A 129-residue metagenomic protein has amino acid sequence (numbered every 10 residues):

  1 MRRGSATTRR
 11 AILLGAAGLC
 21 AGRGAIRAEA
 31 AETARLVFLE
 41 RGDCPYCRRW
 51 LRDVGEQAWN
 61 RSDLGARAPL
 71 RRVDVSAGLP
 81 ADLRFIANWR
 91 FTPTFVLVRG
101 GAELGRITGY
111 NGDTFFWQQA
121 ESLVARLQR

Functional and structural regions predicted by a protein language model:
M1-C20: N-terminal secretory signal peptides and thylakoid transit peptides that target proteins across membranes
G24-G42: C-terminal segment of N-terminal export signals and the immediately downstream linker at the start of the mature
E40-Y46, F91: Short pre-active-site segment immediately N-terminal to redox-active cysteine/selenocysteine motifs in thiol-based
R48-S62: Typically the conserved alpha-helix immediately C-terminal to a functionally engaged Cys/Sec in thioredoxin-like
D63-P80: Thiol-based oxidoreductase modules, predominantly thioredoxin-like and allied folds used for disulfide exchange
P93-L104: A short, hydrophobic beta-strand/beta-hairpin element that forms part of a small beta-sheet core
G112-R129: Thiol-/selenol-based redox modules, centered on thioredoxin-like and closely related oxidoreductase domains
